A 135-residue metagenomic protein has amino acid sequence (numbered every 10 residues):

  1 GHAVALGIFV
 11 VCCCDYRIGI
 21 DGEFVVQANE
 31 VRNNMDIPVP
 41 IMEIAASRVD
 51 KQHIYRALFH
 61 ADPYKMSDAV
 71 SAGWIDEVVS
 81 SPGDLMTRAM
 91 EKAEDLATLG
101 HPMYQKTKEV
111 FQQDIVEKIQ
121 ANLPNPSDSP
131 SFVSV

Functional and structural regions predicted by a protein language model:
G1-N33: Glycine-rich beta-to-alpha active-site loop
G1-V4, A57-D62: Glycine-rich beta-to-alpha transition loops that act as phosphate-gripper elements at the mouths of alpha/beta enzyme
I8-F9, Y55, S67: Alpha-helical segments flanking ligand/cofactor-binding loops in enzyme cores
V10-C12, A69, A89: Hydrophobic/aromatic residues within transmembrane alpha-helices of multi-pass small-molecule transporters
G19-I20, S71-N122: C-terminal long alpha-helix characteristic of the crotonase
I41-Q52: Hydrophobic, secondary-structure "cap" segments at the distal end of domains
K51-I54, Y104: A general structural signal for well-ordered alpha-helical segments in protein cores
Q120-V135: Short, basic/aromatic-enriched C-terminal tail that caps enzymatic domains
